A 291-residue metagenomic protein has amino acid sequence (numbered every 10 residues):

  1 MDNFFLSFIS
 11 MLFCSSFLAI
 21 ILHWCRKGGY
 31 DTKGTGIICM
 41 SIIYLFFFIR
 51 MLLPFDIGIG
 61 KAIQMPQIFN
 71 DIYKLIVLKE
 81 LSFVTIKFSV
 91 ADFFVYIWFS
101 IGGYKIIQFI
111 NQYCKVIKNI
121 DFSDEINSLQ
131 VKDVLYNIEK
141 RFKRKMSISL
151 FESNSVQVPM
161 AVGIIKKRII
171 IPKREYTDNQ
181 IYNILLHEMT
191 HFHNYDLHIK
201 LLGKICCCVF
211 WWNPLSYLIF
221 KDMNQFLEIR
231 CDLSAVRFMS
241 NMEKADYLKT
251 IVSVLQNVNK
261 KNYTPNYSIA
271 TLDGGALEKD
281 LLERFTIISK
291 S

Functional and structural regions predicted by a protein language model:
D2-I68, F83-S291: Membrane-embedded and juxtamembrane structural elements of multi-pass membrane proteins
N70-K74: Hydrophobic transmembrane alpha-helices
L75-V84: Juxtamembrane membrane-water interface segments that cap and precede transmembrane helices
